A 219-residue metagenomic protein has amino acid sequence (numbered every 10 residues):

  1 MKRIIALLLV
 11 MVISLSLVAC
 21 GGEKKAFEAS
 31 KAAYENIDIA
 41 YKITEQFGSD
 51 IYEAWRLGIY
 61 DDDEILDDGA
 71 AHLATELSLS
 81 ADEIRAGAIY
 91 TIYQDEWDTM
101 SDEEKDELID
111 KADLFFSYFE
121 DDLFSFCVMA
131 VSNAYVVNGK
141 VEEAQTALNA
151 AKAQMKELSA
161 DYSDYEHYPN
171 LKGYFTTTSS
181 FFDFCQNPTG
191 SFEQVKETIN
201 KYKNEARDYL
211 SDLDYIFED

Functional and structural regions predicted by a protein language model:
M1-I4, L8-M11: Positively charged n-region of N-terminal signal peptides that target proteins for export
S16-A19: C-terminal motif of bacterial Sec signal peptides marking the signal peptidase cleavage site
G21-E23: Bacterial signal peptide processing site
K25-F27: Intrinsically disordered, low-complexity eukaryotic regions enriched in glycine, serine and charged residues
A29-E76, E96-L158, S163-D219: C-terminal amphipathic alpha-helix
L77-A81: Extended alpha-helical coiled-coil rod domains
G87-E96: Structured domain cores in non-transmembrane regions
